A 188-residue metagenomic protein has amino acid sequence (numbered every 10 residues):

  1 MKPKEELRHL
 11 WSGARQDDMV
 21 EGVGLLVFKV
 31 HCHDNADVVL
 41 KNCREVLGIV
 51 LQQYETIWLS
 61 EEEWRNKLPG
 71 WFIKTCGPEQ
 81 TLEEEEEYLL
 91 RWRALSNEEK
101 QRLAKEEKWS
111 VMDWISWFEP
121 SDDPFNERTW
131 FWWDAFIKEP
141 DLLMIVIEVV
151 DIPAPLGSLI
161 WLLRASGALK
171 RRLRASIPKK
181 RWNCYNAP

Functional and structural regions predicted by a protein language model:
M1-P188: Structured alpha/beta or helical-core interaction and ligand-binding surfaces enriched in interleaved
